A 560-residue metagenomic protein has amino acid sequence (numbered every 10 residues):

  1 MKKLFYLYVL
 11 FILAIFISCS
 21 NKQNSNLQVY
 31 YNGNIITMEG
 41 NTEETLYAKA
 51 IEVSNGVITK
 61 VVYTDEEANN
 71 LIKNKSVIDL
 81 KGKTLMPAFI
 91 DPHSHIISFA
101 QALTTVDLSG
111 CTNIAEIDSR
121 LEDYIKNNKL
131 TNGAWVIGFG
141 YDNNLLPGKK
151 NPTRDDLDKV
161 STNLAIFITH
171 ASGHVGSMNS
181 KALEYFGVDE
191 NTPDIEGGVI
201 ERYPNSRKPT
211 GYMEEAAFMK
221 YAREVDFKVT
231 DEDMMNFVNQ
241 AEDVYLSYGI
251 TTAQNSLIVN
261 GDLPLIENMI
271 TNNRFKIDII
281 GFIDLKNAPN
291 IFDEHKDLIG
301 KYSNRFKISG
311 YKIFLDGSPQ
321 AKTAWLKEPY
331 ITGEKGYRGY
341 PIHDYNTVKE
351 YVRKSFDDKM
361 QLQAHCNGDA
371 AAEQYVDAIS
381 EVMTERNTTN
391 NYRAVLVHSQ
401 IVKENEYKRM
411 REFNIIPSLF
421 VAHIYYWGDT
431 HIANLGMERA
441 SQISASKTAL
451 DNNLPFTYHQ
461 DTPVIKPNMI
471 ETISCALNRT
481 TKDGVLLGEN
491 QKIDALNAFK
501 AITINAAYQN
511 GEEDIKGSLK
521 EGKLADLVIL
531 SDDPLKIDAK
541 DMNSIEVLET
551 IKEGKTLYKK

Functional and structural regions predicted by a protein language model:
M1-F5: Positively charged n-region of N-terminal signal peptides that target proteins for export
Y8-F16: Bacterial N-terminal signal peptides
S20-N32, I36-E294, S309, I313-A371 (+7 more regions): Divalent metal-binding segments
N26, K49, I515-S518, V547: Short, conserved secondary-structure segments in the cores of folded domains
K75, R305-F306, R393-A394, I415 (+1 more regions): Short, conserved active-site loop motifs that form the nucleotide-linked donor/cofactor pocket
Y124, K540-K560: P-loop/Walker A phosphate-binding loop and immediately adjacent motor/lid segment at beta-alpha junctions
N236, R353-L362, A370-A394, H398-S399 (+4 more regions): His/Asp/Glu-enriched, well-ordered alpha-helical/loop segment that forms or immediately abuts the divalent-metal
M269-N273, D297-F306, M410-N414: Acidic (Asp/Glu)-rich catalytic clusters
